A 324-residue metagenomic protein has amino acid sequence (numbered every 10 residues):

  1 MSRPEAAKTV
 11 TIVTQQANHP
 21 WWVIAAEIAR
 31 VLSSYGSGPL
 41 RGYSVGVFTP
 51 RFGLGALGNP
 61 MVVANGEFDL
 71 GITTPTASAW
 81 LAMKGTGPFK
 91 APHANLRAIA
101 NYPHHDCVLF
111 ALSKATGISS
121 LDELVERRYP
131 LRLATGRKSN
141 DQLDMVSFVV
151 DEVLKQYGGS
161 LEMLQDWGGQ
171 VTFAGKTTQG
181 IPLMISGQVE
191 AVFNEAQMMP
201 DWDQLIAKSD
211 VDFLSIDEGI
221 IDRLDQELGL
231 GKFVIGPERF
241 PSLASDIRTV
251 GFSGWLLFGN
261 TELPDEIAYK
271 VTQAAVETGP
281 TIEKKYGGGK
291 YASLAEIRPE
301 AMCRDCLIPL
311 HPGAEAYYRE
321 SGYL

Functional and structural regions predicted by a protein language model:
A7, N65, A94, H105-C107 (+3 more regions): Extracytoplasmic
A7-P39, G46-V47, D106-P182, S186 (+3 more regions): Bilobed "Venus flytrap"/periplasmic-binding protein-like clamshell domains and structurally analogous long
V31-Y35, V62, G66, L124-P130 (+8 more regions): Structured segments of extracytoplasmic/periplasmic soluble domains in secreted or envelope-associated proteins
G55-C107: N-terminal segment of the mature folded domain
D69-T74, V108-A111, R132-T135, A191-N194: Structural recognition of the beta-strand scaffold that forms the well-ordered cores of secreted hydrolase catalytic
P75-A77, G85-T86, A98, L112 (+2 more regions): Pocket-lining segment of extracytoplasmic ligand-binding domains
E123-E152, K232-E296: Ligand-binding clefts/hinges and TM-proximal coupling segments of bilobed small-molecule sensing domains
S186, A196-M198, Q204-I206, F213 (+1 more regions): An extracytoplasmic/periplasmic, membrane-proximal ligand-sensing/linker region
